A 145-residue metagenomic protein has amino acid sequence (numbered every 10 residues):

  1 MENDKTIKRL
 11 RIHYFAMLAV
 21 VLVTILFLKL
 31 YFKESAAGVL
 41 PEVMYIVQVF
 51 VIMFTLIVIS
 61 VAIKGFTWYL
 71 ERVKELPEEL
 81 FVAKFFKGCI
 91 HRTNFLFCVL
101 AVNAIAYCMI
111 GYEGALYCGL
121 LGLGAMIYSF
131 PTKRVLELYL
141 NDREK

Functional and structural regions predicted by a protein language model:
M1-V20, E75-E79, L138-E144: Cytosolic-side membrane-entry/anchor segment at the start of a transmembrane helix
R11-V21, K87-L96: Select subsegments of transmembrane alpha-helices in polytopic membrane proteins, especially boundary-proximal
V21-L30, A62-I63: Alpha-helical transmembrane segments of multi-pass membrane proteins
F32-E42: Membrane-interface helix termini and inter-helical loops of multi-pass transporters
E42-V58: Alpha-helical transmembrane segments
S60-A83: Membrane-helix interface/capping segments
L96-C118: Alpha-helical transmembrane segments and their membrane-interface junctions in multi-pass membrane proteins
C118-K145: Alpha-helical transmembrane segments and their immediate juxtamembrane interface regions
